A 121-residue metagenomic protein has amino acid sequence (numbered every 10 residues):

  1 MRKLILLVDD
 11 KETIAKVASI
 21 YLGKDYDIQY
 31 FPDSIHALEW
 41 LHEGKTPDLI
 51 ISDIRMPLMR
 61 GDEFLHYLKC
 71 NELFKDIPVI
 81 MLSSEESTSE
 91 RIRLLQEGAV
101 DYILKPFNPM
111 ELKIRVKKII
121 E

Functional and structural regions predicted by a protein language model:
R2-E12, A18-S19, I50: Conserved acidic segment of CheY-like receiver
E12-Y30: Two-component/phosphorelay signaling modules centered on CheY-like receiver
P32-L49: Acidic, metal-coordinating helix/loop segments flanking the phosphotransfer/catalytic sites of two-component signaling
D53, S83: Active-site residues of response regulator receiver
M56: Receiver (REC) domain active-site loop signature in two-component systems and cognate sites in sensor histidine kinases
F107-V116: C-terminal output helix
